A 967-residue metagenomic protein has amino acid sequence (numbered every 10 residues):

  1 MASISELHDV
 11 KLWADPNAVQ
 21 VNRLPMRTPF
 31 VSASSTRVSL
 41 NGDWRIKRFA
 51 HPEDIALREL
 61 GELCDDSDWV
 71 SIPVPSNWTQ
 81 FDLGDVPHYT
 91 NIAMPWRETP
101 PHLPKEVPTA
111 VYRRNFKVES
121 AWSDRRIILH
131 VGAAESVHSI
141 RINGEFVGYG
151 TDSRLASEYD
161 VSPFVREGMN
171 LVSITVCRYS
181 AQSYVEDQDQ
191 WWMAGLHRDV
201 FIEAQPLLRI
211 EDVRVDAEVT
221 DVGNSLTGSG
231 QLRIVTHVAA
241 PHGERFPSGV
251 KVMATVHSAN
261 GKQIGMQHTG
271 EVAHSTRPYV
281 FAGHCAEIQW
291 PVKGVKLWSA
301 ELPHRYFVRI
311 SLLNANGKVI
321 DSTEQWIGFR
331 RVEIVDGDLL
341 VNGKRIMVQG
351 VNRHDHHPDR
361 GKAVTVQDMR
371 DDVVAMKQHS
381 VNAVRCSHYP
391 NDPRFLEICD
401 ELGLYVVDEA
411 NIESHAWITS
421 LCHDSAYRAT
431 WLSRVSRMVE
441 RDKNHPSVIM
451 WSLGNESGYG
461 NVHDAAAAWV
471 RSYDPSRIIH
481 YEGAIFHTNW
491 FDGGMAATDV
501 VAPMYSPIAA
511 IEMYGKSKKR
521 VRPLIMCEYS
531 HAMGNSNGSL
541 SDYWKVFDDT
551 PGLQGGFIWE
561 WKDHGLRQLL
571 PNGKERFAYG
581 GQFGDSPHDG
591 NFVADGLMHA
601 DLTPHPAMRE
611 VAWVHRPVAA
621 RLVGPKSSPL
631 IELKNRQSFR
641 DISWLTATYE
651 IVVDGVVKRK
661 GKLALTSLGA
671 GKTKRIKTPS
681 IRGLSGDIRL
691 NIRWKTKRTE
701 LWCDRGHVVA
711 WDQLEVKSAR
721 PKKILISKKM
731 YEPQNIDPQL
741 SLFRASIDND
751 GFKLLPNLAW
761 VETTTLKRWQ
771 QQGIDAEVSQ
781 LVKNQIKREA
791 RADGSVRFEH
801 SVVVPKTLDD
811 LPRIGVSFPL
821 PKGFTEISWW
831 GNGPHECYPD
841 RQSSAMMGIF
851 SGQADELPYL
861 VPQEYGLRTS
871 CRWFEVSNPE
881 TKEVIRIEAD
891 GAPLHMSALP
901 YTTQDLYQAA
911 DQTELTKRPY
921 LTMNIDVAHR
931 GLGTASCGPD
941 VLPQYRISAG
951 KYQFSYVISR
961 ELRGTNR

Functional and structural regions predicted by a protein language model:
M1-A93, T175, Y179, A259-G261 (+5 more regions): Accessory carbohydrate-binding/adhesion or oligomerization-edge regions at the termini of glycan-active proteins
M1-S32, Q80, I92, E145 (+4 more regions): Extended substrate-binding grooves/exosites of carbohydrate-active enzymes
A2-Q20, P25, V31, R45-H51 (+6 more regions): Accessory beta-strand-rich segments of carbohydrate-active enzymes
Q80, D85, I92-H102, S153 (+7 more regions): An acidic-aromatic loop/edge-strand motif
Q80, R178, W298-S299, P679-D687 (+2 more regions): Beta-strand/loop-rich accessory regions of lumenal/periplasmic or secreted enzymes, predominantly carbohydrate-active
W122-R126, V165-M169, R245-P247, P291-R305 (+1 more regions): Short glycine/proline/serine/threonine-rich loop/turn segments at secondary-structure transition edges
I140-I142, L226-A273, A286, V308 (+3 more regions): Beta-strand-rich binding/interaction modules
Q188-I210, G573-E632, R636-W644, Y649-V656 (+7 more regions): Catalytic cores of secreted or luminal carbohydrate-active enzymes
